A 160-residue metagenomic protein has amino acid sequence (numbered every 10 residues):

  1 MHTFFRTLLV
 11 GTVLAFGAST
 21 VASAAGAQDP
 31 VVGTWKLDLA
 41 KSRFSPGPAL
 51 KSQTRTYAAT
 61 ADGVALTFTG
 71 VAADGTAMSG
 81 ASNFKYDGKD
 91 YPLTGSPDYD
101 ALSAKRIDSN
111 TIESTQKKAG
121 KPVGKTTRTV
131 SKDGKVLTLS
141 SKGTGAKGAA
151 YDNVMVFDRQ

Functional and structural regions predicted by a protein language model:
M1-T12: Bacterial N-terminal signal peptides that target proteins for export
F4, A25-Q160: Hydrophobic small-molecule pocket/channel-lining residues, especially in calycin-type beta-barrels
F16-A24: C-terminal segment of classical bacterial N-terminal signal peptides
